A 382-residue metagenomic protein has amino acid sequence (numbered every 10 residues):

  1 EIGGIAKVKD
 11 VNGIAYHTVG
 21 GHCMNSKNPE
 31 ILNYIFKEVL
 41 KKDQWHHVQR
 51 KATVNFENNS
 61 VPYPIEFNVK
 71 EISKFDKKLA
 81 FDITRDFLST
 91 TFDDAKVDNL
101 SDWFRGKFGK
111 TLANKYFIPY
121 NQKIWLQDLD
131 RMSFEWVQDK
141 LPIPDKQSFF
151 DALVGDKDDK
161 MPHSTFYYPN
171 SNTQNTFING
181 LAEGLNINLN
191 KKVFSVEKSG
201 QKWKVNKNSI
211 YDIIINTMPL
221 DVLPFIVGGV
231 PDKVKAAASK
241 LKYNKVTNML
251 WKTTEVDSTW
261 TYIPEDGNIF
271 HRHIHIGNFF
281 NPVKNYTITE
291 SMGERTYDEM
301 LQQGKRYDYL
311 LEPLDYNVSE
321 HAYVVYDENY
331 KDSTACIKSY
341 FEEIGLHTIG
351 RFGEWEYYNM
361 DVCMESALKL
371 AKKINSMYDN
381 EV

Functional and structural regions predicted by a protein language model:
E1-N12: Glycine-rich FAD pyrophosphate-binding loop
K7-K9, P64-E66, H275-V382: Conserved flavin/dinucleotide-binding core of flavoenzymes
G13-F92: Dinucleotide-binding Rossmann-like beta1-alpha1 core, especially the glycine-rich loop that anchors the ADP
V19-C23, S164-Y168, A236-A238: A short acidic, glycine-rich active-site loop that binds or catalyzes chemistry on phosphate/adenosine moieties
W45-H46, N186-N190, E312-D315, H347: General small-molecule cofactor/ligand-binding pocket signal
N59, F75-W203, S209-I210, T217: Active-site/ligand-binding neighborhood in enzyme catalytic cores
K192-Y307, C336-Y340: Mid-domain catalytic core of redox enzymes that form a hydrophobic substrate pocket/lid adjacent to a catalytic redox
